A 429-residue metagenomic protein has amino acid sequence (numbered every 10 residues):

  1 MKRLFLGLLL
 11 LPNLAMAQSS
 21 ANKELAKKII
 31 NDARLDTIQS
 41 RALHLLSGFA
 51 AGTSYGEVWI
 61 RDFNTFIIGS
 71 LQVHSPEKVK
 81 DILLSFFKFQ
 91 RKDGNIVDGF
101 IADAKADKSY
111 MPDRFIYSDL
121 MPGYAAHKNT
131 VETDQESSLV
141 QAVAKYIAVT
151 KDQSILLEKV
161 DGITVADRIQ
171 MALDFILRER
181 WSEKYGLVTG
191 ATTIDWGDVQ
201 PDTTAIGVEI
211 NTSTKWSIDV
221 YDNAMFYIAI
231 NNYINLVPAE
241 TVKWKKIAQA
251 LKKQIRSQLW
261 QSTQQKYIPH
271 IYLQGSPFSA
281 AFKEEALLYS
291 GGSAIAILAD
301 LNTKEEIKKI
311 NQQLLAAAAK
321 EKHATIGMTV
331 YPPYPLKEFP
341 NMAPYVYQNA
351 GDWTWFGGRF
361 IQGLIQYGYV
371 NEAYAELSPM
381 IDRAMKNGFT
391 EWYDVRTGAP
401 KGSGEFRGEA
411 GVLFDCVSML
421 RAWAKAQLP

Functional and structural regions predicted by a protein language model:
M1-S19: Bacterial Sec-dependent N-terminal signal peptides
L14-A15, V73-S75, N235: Hydrophobic alpha-helical membrane context
M16-G56, Q153-R178, V237-P238, K243-K246 (+1 more regions): Acidic/polar, glycine-enriched structural segments that form the non-catalytic walls/loops of the carbohydrate-binding
S20-R41, W59, I96-F100, L177 (+5 more regions): Catalytic cores of carbohydrate-active enzymes
S47-T53, E57-I60, T65, G99-V131 (+4 more regions): Carbohydrate-binding/catalytic loop surfaces
G56-L84, F89-L187, N223-A224, G351-I361 (+3 more regions): Aromatic-rich carbohydrate-recognition surfaces in CAZymes
I82-F87, Q312-K320, G327-P335, Y367-R396: Active/binding-pocket-proximal capping segment
G123-A126, I206, I210-W216, A224 (+4 more regions): Aromatic (Trp/Tyr) and acidic
